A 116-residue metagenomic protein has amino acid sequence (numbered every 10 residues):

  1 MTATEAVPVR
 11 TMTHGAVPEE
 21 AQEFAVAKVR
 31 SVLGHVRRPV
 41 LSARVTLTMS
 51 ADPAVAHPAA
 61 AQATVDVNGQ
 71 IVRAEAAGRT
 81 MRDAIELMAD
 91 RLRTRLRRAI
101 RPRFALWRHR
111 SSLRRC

Functional and structural regions predicted by a protein language model:
M1-C116: N-terminal, polar/charged subdomain of small-to-medium soluble alpha/beta proteins
